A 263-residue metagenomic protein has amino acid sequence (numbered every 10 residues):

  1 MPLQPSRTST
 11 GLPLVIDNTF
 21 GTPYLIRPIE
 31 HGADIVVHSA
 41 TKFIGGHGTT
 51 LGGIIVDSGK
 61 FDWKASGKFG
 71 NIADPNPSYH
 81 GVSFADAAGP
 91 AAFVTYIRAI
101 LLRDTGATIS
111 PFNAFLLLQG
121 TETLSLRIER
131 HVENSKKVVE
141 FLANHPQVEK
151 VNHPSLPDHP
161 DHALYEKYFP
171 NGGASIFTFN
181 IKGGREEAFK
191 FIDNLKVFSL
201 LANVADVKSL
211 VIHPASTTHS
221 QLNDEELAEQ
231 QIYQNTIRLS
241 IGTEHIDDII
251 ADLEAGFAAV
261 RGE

Functional and structural regions predicted by a protein language model:
M1, R127, D193, S209-E263: PLP-dependent enzyme catalytic core of the Aspartate aminotransferase-like
M1-H145, N152: Conserved PLP-enzyme active-site core in the AAT-like
T19-G21, L156, K182, G242-E244: Active-site beta-loop-alpha junctions enriched in small/polar residues
P23, E186, D248: Residues that form or flank phosphate/diphosphate-binding pockets in enzymes that use nucleotide phosphates
G48, N171-G173, I232-N235: Short glycine-enriched loop/turn motifs at secondary-structure junctions
T50-G52, I176, T236-R238: Broad gene-expression machinery/nucleic-acid interaction feature
V56, T178-N180, S240-G242: Short hydrophobic/aromatic beta-strand micro-patches that form the beta-sheet surface supporting nucleotide- or nucleic
T105-T108, F112-A114, Q119, T123 (+3 more regions): Conserved small-domain helix->loop->beta segment predominantly found in fold-type I
